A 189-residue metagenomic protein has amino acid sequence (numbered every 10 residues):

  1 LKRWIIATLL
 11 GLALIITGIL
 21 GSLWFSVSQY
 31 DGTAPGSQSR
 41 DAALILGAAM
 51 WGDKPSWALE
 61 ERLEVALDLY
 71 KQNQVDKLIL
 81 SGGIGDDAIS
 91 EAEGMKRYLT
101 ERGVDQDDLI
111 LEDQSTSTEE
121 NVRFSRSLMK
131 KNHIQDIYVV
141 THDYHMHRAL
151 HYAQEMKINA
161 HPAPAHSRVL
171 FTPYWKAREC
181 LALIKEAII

Functional and structural regions predicted by a protein language model:
K2-P35: N-terminal type II signal-anchor transmembrane helix that functions as the membrane-insertion/stop-transfer segment
S22-A177: A structural signal for short, hydrophobic/glycine-enriched beta-strand patches
T172-I188: A transmembrane-helix-recognition feature enriched in membrane-embedded lipid enzymes and envelope glyco-/phospholipid
